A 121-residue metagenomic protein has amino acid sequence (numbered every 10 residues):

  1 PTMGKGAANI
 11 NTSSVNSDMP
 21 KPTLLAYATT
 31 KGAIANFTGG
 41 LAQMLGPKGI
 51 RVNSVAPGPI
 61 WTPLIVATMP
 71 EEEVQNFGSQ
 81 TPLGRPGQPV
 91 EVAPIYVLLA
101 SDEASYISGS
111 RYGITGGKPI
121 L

Functional and structural regions predicted by a protein language model:
P1-T2, Q43-P47, S105: Alpha-helical segment proximal to the catalytic Tyr-Lys
G6, M19-L25, P47-K48, G84 (+1 more regions): Active-site loop immediately N-terminal to the catalytic Tyr-X3-Lys motif of short-chain dehydrogenase/reductase
S14: Residue(s) in the substrate-gating loop at a strand-loop-helix junction that position the organic substrate next
D18, A35, A56-A67: Short, flexible catalytic-loop segment of classical short-chain dehydrogenase/reductase
M19, Y96-V97, S108-L121: Short C-terminal tail/terminal secondary-structure segment of NAD(P)H-dependent dehydrogenase/reductase domains
T30, T38: Active-site helix of classical SDR
R51-W61, A100, G113-T115: Conserved SDR Rossmann-fold cofactor-binding beta-strand/turn motif
T81-V92, E103: A conserved structural motif in NAD(P)-dependent oxidoreductases
